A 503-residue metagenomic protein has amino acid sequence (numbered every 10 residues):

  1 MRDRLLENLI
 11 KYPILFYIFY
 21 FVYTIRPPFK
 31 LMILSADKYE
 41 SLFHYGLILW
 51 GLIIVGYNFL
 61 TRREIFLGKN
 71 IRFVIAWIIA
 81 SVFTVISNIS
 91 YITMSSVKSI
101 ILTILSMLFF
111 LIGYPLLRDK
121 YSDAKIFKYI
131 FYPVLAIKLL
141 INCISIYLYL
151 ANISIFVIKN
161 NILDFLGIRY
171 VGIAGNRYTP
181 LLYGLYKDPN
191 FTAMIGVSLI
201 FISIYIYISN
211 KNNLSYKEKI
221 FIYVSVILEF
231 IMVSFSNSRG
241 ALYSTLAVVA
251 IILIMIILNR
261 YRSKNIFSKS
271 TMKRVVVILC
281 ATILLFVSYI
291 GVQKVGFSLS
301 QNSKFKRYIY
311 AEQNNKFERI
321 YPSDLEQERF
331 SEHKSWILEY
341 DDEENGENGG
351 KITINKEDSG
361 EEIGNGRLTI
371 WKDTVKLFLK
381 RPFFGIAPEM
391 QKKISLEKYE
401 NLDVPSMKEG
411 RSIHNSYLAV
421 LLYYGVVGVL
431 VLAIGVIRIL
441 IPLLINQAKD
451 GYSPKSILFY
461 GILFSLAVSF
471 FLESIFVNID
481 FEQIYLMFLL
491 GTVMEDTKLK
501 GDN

Functional and structural regions predicted by a protein language model:
M1-K11, P442-I457, S474, M487-N503: A juxtamembrane structural motif centered on a specific transmembrane helix
M1-T61, S81-S90: N-terminal signal-anchor transmembrane segment
P13-F21, K217-E229, R411-N415, Y423 (+1 more regions): Loop-to-helix entry and N-terminal half of a specific, functionally important transmembrane alpha helix in multi-pass
I75-I79, T93-L116, Y129-P133, S198: Aromatic-anchored transmembrane helix interface
K128-R177, G184-K264, F286-G291, R438 (+1 more regions): Alpha-helical transmembrane segments of multi-pass inner-membrane proteins
Y149-N152, I256-D358, V375-K380: A membrane-periplasm/extracellular boundary helix in multi-pass inner-membrane enzymes that assemble envelope glycans
T245-I254, G435, L458-N503: Transmembrane alpha-helices of multi-pass inner-membrane enzymes
D341, G346-Y424: Long extracytoplasmic/lumenal interhelical loops at the membrane interface of multi-pass membrane proteins
